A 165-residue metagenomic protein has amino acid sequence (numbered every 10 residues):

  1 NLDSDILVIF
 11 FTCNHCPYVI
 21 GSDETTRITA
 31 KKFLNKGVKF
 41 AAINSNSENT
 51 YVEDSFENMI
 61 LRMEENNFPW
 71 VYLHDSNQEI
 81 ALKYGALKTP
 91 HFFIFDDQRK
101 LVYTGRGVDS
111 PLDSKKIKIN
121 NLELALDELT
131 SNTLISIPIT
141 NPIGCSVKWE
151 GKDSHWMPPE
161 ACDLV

Functional and structural regions predicted by a protein language model:
N1-S22, T26, L126, V165: Short active-site neighborhood of thiol/selenol oxidoreductases, capturing the structured segment around
L2, N35, A86: Extracellular/periplasmic catalytic domains that process cell-envelope and extracellular macromolecules
S4-I6, K36-K39, F68-W70, D97: Loop/turn elements at helix/coil->beta-strand transitions in domains of secreted/extracellular proteins
H15-P17, S45-T50, D109-D113: Short histidine/acidic/glycine/proline-rich micro-motifs that form metal- and phosphate-coordinating active-site loops
I20-E65, E79-A81: Structural microenvironment flanking redox-active thiols in thiol-disulfide oxidoreductases
I60-T89, F93-I94, L101-V102: Short, internal strand/loop/helix patches that form the active-site neighborhood or redox-interaction surface
D96-L164: Thiol-/selenol-based redox modules, centered on thioredoxin-like and closely related oxidoreductase domains
